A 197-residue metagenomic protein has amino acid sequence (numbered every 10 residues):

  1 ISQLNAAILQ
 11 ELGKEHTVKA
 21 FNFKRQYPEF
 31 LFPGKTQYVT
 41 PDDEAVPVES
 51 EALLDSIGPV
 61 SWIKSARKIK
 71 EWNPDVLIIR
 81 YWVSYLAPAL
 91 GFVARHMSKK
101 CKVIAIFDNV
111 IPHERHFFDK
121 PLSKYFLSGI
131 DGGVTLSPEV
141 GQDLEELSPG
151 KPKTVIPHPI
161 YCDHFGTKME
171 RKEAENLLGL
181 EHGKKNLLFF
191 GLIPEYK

Functional and structural regions predicted by a protein language model:
I1-L12: Short amphipathic alpha-helix
Q10-E71, V140: N-terminal strand-loop element at the rim of the active site of nucleotide-sugar-dependent glycosyltransferases
S50-I57, K64-A87, K102-I106: Short N-terminal targeting/anchoring amphipathic segment
V76-I78, A94-H113, V134: Active-site proximal beta-strand in glycosyltransferases
K102, N109-G129, P138, Q142 (+1 more regions): Nucleotide-sugar donor phosphate/pyrophosphate-binding loop at the beta->alpha transition of glycosyltransferases
H116, Q142-E146, P159-L177: Acidic anion/phosphate-binding donor-loop and adjacent secondary structure in glycosyltransferase catalytic cores
L136, I156-P159, F189-I193: Short hydrophobic "strand-cap" motifs at the C-terminus of beta-strands
E181-K197: Conserved donor-binding/catalytic core segment of Leloir-type glycosyltransferases
